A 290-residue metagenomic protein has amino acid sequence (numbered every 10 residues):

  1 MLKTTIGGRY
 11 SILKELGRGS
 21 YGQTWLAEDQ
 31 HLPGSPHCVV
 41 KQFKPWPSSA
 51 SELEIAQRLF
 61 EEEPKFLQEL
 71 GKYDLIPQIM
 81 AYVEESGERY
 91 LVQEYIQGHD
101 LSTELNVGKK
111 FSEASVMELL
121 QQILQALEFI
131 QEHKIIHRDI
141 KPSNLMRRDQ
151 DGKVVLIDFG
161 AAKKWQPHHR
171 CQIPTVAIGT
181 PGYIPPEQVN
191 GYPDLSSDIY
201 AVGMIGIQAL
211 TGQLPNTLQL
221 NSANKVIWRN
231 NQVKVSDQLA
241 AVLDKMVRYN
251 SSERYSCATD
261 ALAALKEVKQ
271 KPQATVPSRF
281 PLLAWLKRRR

Functional and structural regions predicted by a protein language model:
L13-S20, T24: Protein kinase glycine-rich loop
A50-E69: AlphaC helix of the eukaryotic protein kinase fold
A81-Y82: Activation-segment/catalytic-loop signature of the eukaryotic protein kinase fold
S86-D100, E104: Conserved short submotifs of the Hanks-type protein kinase catalytic core that shape the nucleotide-binding pocket
L119-L120: Activation segment signature within eukaryotic-like protein kinase domains
L124-I135: Protein kinase catalytic-loop region centered on the HRD/HxD motif
Q172-E187: Conserved activation segment of eukaryotic-like protein kinases, specifically the C-terminal portion of the activation
